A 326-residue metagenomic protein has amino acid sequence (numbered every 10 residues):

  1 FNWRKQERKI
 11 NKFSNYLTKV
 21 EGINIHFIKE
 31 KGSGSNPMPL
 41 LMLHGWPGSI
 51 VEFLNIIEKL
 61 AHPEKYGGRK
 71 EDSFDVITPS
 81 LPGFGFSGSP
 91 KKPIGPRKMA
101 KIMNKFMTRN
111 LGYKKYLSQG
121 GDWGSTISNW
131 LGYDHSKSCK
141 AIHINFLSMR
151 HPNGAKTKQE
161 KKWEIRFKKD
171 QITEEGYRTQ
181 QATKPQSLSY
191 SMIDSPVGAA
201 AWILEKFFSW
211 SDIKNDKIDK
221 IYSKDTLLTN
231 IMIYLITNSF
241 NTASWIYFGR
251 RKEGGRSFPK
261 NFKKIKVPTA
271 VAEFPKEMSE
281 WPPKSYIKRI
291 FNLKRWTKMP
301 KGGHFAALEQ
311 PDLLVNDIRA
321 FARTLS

Functional and structural regions predicted by a protein language model:
F1-G32, N36, T226, L235-S257: Non-catalytic accessory segments flanking enzyme active sites
W3-K5, Y66-G68, D72, I77 (+2 more regions): Glycine-rich "HGGG/HGxG" loop immediately N-terminal to the catalytic nucleophile of the alpha/beta-hydrolase
P37-G45: Short beta-strand element of the alpha/beta-hydrolase
W46-E58: The serine-hydrolase catalytic nucleophile loop
P47, P82-G85, S148-M149, G303: Alpha/beta-hydrolase active-site loop signature
K59, P63-Y66, S73, N110-W163: Conserved hydrolase catalytic core segment
P93-N110: Alpha/beta-hydrolase active-site loop
Q181-S326: C-terminal subdomain of alpha/beta-hydrolase-fold enzymes, centered on the catalytic histidine and its supporting
